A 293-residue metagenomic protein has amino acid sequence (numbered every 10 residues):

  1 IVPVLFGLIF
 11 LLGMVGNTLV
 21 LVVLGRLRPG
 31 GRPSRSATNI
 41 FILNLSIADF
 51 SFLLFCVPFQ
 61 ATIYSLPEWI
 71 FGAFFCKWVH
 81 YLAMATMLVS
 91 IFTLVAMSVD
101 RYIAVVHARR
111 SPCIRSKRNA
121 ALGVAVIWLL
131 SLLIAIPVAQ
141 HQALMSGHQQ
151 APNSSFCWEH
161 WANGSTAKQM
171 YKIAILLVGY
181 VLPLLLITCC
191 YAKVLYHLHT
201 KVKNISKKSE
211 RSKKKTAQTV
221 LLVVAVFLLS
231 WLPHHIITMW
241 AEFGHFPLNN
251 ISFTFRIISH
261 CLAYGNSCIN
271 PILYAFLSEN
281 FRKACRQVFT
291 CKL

Functional and structural regions predicted by a protein language model:
I1-G16, N163: Extracellular N-terminal segment of 7TM GPCRs
I1-V4, S34, N39, L43 (+10 more regions): Alpha-helical membrane-protein architecture signal
V2-G7, R28-V99, I103-K117: Extracellular TM2-ECL1-early TM3 structural module of rhodopsin-like
F10-G13, N44-L53, V57, V124-A135 (+4 more regions): Alpha-helical transmembrane segments of multi-pass membrane proteins
G13-V23, T93-H107, V138-Q149, A174-S206 (+2 more regions): Class A (rhodopsin-like) GPCR signature focused on the TM5-ICL3 interface and adjacent 7TM helical core
L21, G25-I40, R101-G123, N153 (+4 more regions): Intracellular signaling interfaces of 7-transmembrane GPCRs
Y64, E68-L88, H107, P112-G123 (+3 more regions): Loop architecture of class A 7-transmembrane GPCRs
V226-M239, F255-L293: Seventh transmembrane helix
